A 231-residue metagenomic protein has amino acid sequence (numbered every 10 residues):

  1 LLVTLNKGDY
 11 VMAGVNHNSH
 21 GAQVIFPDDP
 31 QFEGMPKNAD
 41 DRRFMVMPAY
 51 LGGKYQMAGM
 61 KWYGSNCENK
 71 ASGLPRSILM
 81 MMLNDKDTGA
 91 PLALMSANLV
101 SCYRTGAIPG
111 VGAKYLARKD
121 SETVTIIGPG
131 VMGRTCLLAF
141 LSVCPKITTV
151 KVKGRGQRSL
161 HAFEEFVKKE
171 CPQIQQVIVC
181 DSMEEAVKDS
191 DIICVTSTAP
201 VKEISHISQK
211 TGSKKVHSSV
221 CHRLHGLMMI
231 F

Functional and structural regions predicted by a protein language model:
L1-C102, I108-G110, D120: N-terminal ligand-binding/catalytic initiation module
L116-T123, K146-I147: Short helix-loop-beta connector
P129-G130: Glycine-rich Rossmann-fold phosphate-binding loop(s) that bind the pyrophosphate of adenine dinucleotide cofactors
V143-E170: NAD(P)-binding Rossmann-fold cofactor-contacting core
I174-S190, S205-I207: Short acidic low-complexity segments
S197-A199, H222-R223: Short glycine-/small-residue-rich Rossmann-like dinucleotide-binding loops
P200-H217: Rossmann-fold NAD(P) dinucleotide-binding segment
V216-F231: Rossmann-fold NAD(P)-binding glycine/threonine-rich loop
